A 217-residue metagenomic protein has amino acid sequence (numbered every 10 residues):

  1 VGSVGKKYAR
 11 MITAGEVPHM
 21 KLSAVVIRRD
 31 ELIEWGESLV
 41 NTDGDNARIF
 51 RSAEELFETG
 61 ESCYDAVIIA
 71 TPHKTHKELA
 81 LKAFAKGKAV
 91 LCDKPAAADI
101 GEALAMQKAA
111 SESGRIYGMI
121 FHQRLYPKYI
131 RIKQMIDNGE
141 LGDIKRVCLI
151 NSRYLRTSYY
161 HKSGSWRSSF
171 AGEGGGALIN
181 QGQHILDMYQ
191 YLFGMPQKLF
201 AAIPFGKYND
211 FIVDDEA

Functional and structural regions predicted by a protein language model:
V1-G44: N-terminal Rossmann-like dinucleotide-binding module
K6, K77, Q183: Residues forming the Rossmann-fold NAD(P)(H) cofactor-binding site
L22, N46, Y64-V67, L141-I144: Local beta-strand N-terminus motif with an aromatic residue
A47-S52: Short acidic-hydrophobic, aromatic-tinged amphipathic segments that line or gate anion-handling sites
A53-C63: Short amphipathic alpha-helix with an adjacent loop that forms part of the alpha/beta core around
A66, P72-H73, K77-R124, G139: Beta-strand-loop-alpha-helix segment that lines the small-molecule cofactor/substrate pocket of alpha/beta enzymes
Q123-D210: Predominantly a Rossmann-like dinucleotide-binding segment in NAD(P)-dependent oxidoreductases
D210-A217: Short, intrinsically disordered, charge-balanced linker/junction segments flanking boundaries in proteins
